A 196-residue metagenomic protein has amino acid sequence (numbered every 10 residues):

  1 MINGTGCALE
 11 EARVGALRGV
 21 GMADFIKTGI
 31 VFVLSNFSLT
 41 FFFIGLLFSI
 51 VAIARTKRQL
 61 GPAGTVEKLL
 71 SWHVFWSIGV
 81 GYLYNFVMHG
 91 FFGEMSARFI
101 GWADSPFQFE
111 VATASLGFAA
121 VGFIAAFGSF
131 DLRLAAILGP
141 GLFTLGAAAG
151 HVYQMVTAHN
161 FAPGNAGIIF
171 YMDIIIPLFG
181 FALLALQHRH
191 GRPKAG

Functional and structural regions predicted by a protein language model:
N3-G21: Short, Lys/Arg-enriched N-terminal segments with co-localized hydrophobic residues within the first ~10-30 amino acids
A23-L47: Hydrophobic transmembrane alpha-helical segments in integral membrane proteins
I50-I53, I124-A125, I176-K194: Membrane-water interface at the C-terminal end of transmembrane alpha helices
K57-H73, F127-L132: Membrane-interface helix-boundary motifs at transmembrane edges
F75-F91, P106-F123: Core segments of alpha-helical transmembrane spans in multipass integral membrane proteins
A97-Q108, N160-Y171: Non-cytosolic membrane-interface motifs at loop->transmembrane helix junctions
A114-F118, A136-Y153, I176: Hydrophobic alpha-helical membrane segments
A125-L134, A149-A166: Membrane-helix boundary connector in multi-pass membrane proteins
